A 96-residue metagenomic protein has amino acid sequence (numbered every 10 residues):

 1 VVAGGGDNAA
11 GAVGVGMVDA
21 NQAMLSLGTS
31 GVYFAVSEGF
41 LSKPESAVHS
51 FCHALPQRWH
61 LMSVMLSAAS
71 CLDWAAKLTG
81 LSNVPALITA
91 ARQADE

Functional and structural regions predicted by a protein language model:
V1-E96: Active-site core segments that coordinate phosphate-bearing ligands/cofactors across diverse enzyme families
